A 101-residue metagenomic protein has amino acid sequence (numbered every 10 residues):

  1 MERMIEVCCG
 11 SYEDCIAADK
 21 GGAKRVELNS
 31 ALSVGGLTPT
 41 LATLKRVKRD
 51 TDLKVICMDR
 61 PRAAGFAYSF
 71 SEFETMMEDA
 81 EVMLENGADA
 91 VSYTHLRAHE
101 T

Functional and structural regions predicted by a protein language model:
E2-G10, P61-E74: Active-site mouth loops of central-metabolism enzymes
R3-V7, V26-L28, V55-D59, V91-Y93: Hydrophobic faces of well-ordered beta-strands that scaffold small-molecule active sites in alpha/beta enzyme cores
G10-L28, F73-V91: Alpha/beta enzyme core
D14, L44-V47, T94: Aromatic/hydrophobic pocket-lining residues that form π-stacking "cages" and hydrophobic walls in ligand
S30-V34: Short, acidic/turn-prone active-site loops that include or flank metal/cofactor- and phosphate-binding residues
G35-T43, Y68-E78: Alpha-helix N-cap and loop-to-helix initiation/capping positions
T38-P61: Alpha-helix-loop-beta-strand connector modules within alpha/beta enzyme cores
T94-T101: Conserved small/polar residues in nucleotide/adenosyl-binding loops
